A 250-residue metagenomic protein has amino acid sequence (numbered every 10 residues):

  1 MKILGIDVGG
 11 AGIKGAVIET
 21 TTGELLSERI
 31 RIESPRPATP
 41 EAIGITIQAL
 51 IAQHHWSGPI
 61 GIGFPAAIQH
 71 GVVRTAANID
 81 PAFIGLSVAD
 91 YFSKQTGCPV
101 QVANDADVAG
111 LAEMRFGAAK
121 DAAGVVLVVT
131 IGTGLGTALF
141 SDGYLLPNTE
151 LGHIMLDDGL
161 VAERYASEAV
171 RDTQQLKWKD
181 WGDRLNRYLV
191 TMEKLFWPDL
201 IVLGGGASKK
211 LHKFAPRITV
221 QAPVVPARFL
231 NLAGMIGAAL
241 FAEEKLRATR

Functional and structural regions predicted by a protein language model:
M1-P59, I68-V72, F92-V100, A112-V128 (+1 more regions): ATP-binding/phosphotransfer module of carbohydrate and carboxylate kinases, centering on a glycine-rich
V73-G85: A charged helix-plus-loop insertion that forms the helical arch/lid used to bind and gate nucleic-acid substrates
S87-Y91: Two-metal-ion acidic nuclease core segments, chiefly of the RNase H-like superfamily
V102-A106: Short loop/edge segments at beta-strand edges and connector loops that shape dinucleotide/nucleotide cofactor-binding
V108-G110: Gly/Ser/Thr-enriched, mixed-charge loops and adjacent short helices that form phosphate/oxyanion-binding elements
L135: Basic- and aromatic-lined ligand-binding clefts that recognize polyanionic substrates
